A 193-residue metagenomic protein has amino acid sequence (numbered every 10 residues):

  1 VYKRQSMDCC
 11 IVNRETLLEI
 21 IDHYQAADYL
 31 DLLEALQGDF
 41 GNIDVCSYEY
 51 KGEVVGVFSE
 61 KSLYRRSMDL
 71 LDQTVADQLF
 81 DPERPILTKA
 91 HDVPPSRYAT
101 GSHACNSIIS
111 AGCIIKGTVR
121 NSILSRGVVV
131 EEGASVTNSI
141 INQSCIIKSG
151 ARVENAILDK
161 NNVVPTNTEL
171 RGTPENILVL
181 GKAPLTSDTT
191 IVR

Functional and structural regions predicted by a protein language model:
V1-Y2: Short, small-residue-biased leader/transition segments that mark boundaries at the very start of proteins
D8-I20: Conserved nucleotide-sugar donor-binding and metal-coordinating catalytic region shared by glycosyltransferases
Q25-R193: Left-handed beta-helix
